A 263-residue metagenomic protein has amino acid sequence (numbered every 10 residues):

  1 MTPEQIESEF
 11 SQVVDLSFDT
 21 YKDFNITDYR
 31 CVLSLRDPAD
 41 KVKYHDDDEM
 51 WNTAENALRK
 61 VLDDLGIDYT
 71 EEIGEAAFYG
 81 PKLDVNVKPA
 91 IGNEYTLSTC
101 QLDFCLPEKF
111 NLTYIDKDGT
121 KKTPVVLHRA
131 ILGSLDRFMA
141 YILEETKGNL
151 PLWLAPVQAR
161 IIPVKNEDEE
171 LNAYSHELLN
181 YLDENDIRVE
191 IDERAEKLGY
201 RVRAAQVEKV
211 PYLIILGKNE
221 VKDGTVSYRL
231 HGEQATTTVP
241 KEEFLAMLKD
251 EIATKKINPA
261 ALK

Functional and structural regions predicted by a protein language model:
M1-K263: NTP/phosphate- and nucleic-acid-binding module
